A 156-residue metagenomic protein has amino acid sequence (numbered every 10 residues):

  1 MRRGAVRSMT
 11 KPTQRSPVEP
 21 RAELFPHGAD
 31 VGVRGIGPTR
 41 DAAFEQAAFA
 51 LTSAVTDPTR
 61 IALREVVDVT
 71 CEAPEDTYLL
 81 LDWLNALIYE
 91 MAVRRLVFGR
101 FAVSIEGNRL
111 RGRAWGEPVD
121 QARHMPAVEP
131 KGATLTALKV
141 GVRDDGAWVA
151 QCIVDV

Functional and structural regions predicted by a protein language model:
R2-V156: N-terminal intrinsically disordered, cationic/polar leader segments that include organellar targeting peptides
